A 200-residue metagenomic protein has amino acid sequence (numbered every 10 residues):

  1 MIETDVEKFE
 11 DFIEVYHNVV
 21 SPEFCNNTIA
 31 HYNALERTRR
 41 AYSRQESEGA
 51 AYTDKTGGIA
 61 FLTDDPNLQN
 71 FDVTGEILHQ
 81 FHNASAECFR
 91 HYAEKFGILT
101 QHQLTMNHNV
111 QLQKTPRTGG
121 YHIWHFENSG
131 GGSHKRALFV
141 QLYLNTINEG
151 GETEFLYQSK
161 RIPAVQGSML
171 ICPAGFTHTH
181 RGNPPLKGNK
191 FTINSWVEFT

Functional and structural regions predicted by a protein language model:
I2-Q103: Non-heme Fe(II)/2-oxoglutarate
Y32, N128, L144, V197-F199: Short beta-strand segments enriched in hydrophobic/aromatic residues within well-folded beta-rich domains
T100-P116: Acidic, glycine-rich loop-and-strand cores that form catalytic or ligand-binding grooves in diverse globular domains
T105-N107, G119-Y121, K135-A137: Short connector loops at helix/strand junctions that flank enzyme active sites, especially segments positioning acidic
L112-P116, G130-E149: Short, conserved beta-strand element in jelly-roll/cupin
Y121-S129: Histidine-centered catalytic micro-motifs
W124, K135-R136, N148-T200: Catalytic core of Fe(II)/2-oxoglutarate
